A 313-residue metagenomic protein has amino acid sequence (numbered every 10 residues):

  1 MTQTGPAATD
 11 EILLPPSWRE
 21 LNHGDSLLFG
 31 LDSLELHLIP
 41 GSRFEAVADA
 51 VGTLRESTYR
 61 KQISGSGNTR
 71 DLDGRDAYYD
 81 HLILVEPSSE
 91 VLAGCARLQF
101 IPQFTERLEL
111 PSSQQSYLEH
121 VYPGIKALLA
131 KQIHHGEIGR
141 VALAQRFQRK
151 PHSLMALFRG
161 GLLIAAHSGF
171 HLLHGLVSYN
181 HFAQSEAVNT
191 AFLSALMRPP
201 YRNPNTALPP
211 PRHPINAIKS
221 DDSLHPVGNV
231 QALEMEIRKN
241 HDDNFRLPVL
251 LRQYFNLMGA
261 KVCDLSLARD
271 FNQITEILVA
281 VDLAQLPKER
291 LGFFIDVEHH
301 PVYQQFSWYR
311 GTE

Functional and structural regions predicted by a protein language model:
T2-S42: Conserved N-terminal entry element of GNAT/NAT acetyltransferase domains
L27-F100: Short amphipathic alpha-helix that is part of the acyltransferase structural core
P40-R43, E86-S88, R97-P102, R140-A142 (+3 more regions): Short, flexible loop/turn elements at secondary-structure junctions
E56, S66, F104-A260: Acyl-donor binding region in acyl/amide transferases
Q62, T69, G259-A268: Short, well-structured beta-strand/strand-turn elements
G74-I83, E106-R107, N272-I277: A short helix-loop-beta-strand connector motif used in the catalytic cores of GNAT acetyltransferases and, in some
F158, R246-R252, V262-V297: C-terminal/domain-terminus segments
E298-E313: Short, cationic low-complexity segments
